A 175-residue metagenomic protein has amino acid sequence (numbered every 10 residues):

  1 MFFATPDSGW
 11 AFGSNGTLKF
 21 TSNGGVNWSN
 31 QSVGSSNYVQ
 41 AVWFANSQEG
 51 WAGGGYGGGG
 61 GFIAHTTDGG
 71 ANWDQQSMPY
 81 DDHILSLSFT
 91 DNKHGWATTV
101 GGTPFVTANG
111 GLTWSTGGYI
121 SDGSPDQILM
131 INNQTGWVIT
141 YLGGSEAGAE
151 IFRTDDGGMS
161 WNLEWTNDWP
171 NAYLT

Functional and structural regions predicted by a protein language model:
M1-T175: Residue-level hotspots at or immediately adjacent to binding/recognition sites across diverse folds
